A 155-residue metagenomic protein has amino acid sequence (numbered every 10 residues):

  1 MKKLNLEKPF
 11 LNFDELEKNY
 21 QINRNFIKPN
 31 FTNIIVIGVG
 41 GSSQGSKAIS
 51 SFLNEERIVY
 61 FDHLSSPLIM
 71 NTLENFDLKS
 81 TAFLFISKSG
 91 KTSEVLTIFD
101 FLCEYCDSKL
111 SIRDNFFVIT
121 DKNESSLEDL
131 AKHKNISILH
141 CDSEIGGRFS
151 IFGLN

Functional and structural regions predicted by a protein language model:
M1-K28: Extended, charge-enriched "interface" segments that sit outside catalytic cores
P29-N155: Glycine-rich phosphate-binding loops that contact phosphosugars or nucleotide phosphates
